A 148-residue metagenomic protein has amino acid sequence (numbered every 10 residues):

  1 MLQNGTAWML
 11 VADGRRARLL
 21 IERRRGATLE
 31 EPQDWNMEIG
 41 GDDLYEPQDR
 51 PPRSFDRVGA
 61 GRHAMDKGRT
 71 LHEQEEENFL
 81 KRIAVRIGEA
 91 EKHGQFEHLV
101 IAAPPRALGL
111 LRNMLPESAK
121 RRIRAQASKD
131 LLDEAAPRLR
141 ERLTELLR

Functional and structural regions predicted by a protein language model:
M1-R148: Terminal alpha-helical anchor/extension segments at protein ends
